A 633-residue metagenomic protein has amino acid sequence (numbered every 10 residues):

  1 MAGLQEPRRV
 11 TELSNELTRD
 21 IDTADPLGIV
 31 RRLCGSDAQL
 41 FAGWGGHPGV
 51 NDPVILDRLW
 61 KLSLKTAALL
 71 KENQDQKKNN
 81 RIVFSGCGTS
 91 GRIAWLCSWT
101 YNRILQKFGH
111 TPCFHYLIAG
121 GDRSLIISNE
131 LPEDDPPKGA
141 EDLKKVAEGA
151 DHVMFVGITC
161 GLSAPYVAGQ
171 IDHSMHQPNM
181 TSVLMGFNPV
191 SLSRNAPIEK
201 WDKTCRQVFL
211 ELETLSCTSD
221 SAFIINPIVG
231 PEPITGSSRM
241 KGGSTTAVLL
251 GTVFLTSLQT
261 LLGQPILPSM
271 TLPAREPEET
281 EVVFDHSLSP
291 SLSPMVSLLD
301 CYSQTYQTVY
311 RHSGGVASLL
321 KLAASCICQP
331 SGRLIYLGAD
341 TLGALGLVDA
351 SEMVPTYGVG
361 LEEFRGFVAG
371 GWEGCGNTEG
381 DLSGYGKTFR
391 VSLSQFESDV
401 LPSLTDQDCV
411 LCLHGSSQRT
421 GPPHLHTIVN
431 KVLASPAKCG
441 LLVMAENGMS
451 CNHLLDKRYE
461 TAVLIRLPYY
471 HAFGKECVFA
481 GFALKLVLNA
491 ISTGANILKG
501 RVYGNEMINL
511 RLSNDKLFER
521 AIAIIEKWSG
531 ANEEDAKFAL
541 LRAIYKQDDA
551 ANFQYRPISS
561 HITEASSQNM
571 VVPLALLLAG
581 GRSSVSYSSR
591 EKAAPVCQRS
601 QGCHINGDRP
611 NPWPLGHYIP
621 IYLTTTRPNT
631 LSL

Functional and structural regions predicted by a protein language model:
M1-L633: Conserved N-terminal alpha-helical segment that immediately precedes and caps sugar-phosphate-binding
